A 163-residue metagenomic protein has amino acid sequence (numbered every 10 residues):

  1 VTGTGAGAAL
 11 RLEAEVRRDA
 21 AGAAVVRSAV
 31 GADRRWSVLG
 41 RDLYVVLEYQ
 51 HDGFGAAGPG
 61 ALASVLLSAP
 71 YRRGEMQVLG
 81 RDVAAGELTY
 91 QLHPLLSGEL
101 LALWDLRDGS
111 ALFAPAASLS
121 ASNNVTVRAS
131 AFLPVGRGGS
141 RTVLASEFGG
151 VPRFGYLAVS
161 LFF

Functional and structural regions predicted by a protein language model:
V1, L12, V45-L47, L88 (+4 more regions): Membrane-embedded beta-strand positions of outer-membrane beta-barrel proteins
T2-A6, D33-L39, T89-Q91, S118-S120 (+1 more regions): Structural signature of outer-membrane beta-barrel channels/translocons
T4-A6, A24-S28, G80-A84, G109-F113 (+1 more regions): Residues that define the transmembrane beta-barrel architecture of outer-membrane proteins
G5, V16-A20, W36, Y49-G55 (+3 more regions): Transmembrane beta-strands of outer-membrane beta-barrel pores
G7-R11, L39-Y44, P94-G98, N124-A129: Repeated loop/turn-to-beta-strand initiation elements of outer-membrane beta-barrel proteins
A9-T89, R141-E147: Extracellular/periplasmic loop regions
G60-S118, R128, F132: Outer membrane beta-barrel transmembrane domains
A84, L119, T126, A131-L133 (+1 more regions): Outer-membrane beta-barrel "beta-signal"
